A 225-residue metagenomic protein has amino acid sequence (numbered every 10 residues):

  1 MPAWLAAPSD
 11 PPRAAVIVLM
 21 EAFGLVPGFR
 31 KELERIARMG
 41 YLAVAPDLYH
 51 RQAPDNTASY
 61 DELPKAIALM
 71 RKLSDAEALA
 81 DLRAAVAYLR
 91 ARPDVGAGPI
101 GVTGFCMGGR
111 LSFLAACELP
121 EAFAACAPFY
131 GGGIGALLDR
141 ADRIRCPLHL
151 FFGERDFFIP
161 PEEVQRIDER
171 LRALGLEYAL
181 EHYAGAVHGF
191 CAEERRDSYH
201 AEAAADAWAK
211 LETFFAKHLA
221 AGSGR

Functional and structural regions predicted by a protein language model:
M1-R225: N-terminal cap/leader regions of alpha/beta-hydrolase-fold enzymes, predominantly small-molecule hydrolases
